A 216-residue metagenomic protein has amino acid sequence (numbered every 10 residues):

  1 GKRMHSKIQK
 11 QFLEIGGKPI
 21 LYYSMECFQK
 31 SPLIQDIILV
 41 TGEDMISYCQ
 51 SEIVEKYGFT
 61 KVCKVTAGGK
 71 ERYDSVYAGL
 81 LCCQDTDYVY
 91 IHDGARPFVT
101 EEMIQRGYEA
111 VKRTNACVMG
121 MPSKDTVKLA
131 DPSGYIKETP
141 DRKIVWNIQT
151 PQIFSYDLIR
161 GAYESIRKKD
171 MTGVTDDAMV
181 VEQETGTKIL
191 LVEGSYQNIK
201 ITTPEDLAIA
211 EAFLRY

Functional and structural regions predicted by a protein language model:
G1-I46: N-terminal glycine-rich phosphate-binding loop and ensuing alpha1 helix
I15, K128-D131, V192, I201-T202: Short beta-strand-to-turn element immediately C-terminal to the catalytic PLP-Schiff-base lysine in fold type I
S31-L33, V54-V62, D85: Short helix-capping segments at alpha-helix termini
Q35-I37, N115-A116, K188: Residues at the starts of beta-strands that form the adenosine-phosphate
S47-I53: Acidic helix N-cap motif at the loop->helix transition within catalytic regions of sugar-transfer enzymes
K64, K70-A130, Q149: Conserved beta-loop-beta/alpha segment of the NTase-like Rossmann-fold superfamily that binds/positions NTPs
L129-Q152: Short, flexible, basic/aromatic active-site loop/helix in glycosyltransferases
W146-Y216: Conserved alpha/beta core of the MobA/IspD/sugar-nucleotide pyrophosphorylase nucleotidyltransferase superfamily
